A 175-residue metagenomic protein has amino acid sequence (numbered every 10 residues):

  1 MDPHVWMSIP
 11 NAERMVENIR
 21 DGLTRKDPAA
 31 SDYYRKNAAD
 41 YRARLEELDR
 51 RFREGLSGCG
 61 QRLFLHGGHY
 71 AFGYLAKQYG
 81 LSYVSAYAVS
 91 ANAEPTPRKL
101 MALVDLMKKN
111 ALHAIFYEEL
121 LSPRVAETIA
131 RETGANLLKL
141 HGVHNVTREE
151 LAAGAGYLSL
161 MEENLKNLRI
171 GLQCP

Functional and structural regions predicted by a protein language model:
M1-P175: Extracytoplasmic metal-acquisition and chelation regions
